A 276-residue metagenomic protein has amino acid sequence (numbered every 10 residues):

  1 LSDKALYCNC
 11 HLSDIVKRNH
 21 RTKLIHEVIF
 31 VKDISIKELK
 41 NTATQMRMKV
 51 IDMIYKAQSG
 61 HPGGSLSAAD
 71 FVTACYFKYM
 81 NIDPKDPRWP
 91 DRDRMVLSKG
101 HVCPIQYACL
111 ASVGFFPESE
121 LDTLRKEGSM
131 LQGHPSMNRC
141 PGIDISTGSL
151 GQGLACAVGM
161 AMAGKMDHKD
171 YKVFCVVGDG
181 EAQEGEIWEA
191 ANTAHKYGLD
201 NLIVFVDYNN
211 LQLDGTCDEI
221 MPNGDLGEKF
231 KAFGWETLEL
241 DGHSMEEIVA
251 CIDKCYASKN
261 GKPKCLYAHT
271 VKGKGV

Functional and structural regions predicted by a protein language model:
L6, H20-K23, K49: Small/flexible residues
C8-C10: Cysteine-centered motifs
I15-F30: Short, Lys/Arg-enriched N-terminal segments with co-localized hydrophobic residues within the first ~10-30 amino acids
V28-F174: Thiamine diphosphate
I82-R94, H134-V276: Glycine-rich ThDP/TPP pyrophosphate-binding loop and its adjacent helix/strand module within ThDP-dependent enzymes
